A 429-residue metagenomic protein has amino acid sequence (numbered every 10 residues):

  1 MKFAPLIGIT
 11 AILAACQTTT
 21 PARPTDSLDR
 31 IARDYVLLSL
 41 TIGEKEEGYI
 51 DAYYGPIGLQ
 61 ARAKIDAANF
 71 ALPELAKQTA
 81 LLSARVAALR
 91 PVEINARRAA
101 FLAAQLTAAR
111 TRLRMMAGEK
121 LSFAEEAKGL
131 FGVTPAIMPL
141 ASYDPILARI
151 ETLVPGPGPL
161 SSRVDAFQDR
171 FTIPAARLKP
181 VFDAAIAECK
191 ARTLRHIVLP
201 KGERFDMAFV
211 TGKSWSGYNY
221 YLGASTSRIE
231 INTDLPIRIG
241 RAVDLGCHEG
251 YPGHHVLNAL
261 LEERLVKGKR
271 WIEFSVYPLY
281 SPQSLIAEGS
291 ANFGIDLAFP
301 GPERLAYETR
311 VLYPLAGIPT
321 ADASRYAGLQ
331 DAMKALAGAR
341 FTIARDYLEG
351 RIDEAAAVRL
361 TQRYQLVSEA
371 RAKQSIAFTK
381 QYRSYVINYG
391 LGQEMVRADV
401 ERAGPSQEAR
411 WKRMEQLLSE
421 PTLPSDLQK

Functional and structural regions predicted by a protein language model:
P5-A14: Bacterial N-terminal signal peptides
C16-K429: N-terminal maturation segment of proteins
